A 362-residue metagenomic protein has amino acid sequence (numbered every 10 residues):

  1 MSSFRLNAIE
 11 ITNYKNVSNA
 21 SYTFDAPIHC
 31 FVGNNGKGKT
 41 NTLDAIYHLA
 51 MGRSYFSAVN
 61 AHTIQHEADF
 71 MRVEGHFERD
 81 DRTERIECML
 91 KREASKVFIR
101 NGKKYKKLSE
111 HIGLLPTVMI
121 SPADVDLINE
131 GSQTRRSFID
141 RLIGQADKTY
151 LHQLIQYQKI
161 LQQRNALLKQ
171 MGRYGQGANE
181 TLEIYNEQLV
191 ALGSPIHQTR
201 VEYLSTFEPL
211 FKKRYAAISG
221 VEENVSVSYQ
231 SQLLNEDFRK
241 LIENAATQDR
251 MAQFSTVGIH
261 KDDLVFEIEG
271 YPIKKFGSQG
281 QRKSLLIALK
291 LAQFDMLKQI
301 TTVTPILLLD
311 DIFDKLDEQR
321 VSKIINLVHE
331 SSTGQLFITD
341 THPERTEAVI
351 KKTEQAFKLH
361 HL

Functional and structural regions predicted by a protein language model:
M1-N34, Q176-I306, K315, Q319 (+2 more regions): Conserved NTPase motor "head" modules and their coupling/switch loops across ABC/AAA+ ATPases, GTPases, and GHKL ATPases
K39: Conserved lysine of the Walker
H48-N60, A292-I300: Post-Walker A helix-loop "phosphate-sensing" segment adjacent to the P-loop in P-loop NTPases
M51-I128, S132-T134, I143-A146, Y150 (+3 more regions): Nucleotide-state sensing region of NTPase/ATPase domains
G75, Q335-H342: Structural recognition of the conserved hydrophobic beta-strand(s) that form the central parallel beta-sheet of P-loop
D310-I312: Walker B catalytic acidic pair
I350-L362: A short helix-turn-beta junction within AAA+ P-loop NTPase domains corresponding to the substrate/partner-engaging
